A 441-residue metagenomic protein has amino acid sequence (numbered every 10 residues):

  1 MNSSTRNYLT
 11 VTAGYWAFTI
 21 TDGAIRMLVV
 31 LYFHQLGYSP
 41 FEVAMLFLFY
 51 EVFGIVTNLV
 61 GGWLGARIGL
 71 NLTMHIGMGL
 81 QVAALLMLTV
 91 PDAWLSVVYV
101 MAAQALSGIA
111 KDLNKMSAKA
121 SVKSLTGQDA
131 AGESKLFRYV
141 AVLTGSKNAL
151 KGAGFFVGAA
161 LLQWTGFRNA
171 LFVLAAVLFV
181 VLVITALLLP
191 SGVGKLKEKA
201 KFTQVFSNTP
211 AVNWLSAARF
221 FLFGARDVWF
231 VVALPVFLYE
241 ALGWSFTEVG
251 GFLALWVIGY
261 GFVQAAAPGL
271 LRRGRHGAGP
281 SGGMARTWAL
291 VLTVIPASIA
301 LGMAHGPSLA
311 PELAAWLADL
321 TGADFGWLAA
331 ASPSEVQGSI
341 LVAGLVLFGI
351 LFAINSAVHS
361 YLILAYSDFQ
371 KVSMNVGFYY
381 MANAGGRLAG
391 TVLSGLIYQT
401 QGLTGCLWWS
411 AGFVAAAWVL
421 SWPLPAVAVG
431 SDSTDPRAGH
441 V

Functional and structural regions predicted by a protein language model:
M1-T5, L188-A225, E240, L328 (+1 more regions): Juxtamembrane intracellular "pre-TM" segments in multi-pass secondary transporters
N2-V52, N213-L253: Helix-loop boundary and gating motifs at the non-cytosolic
W16, A84, L95-N114, A329 (+1 more regions): Hydrophobic core of transmembrane alpha-helices in multi-pass small-molecule transporters, especially MFS/SLC-type
V56-D92: Conserved MFS/SLC helix-loop-helix module at the cytosolic interface between two early adjacent transmembrane helices
T57-L70, L162, F262-S281, Y398: Helix-to-loop junctions at the C-terminal end of transmembrane segments in multipass secondary transporters
G79-W94, V291-E312, G326-P333: C-terminal ends and interior cores of transmembrane alpha-helices in multi-pass membrane transporters/permeases
A103-K147: Cytoplasmic helix-loop-helix junction between adjacent transmembrane helices in 12-TM secondary transporters
N169-L187, L407-P423: Symmetry-related core transmembrane helices of the 12-TM Major Facilitator Superfamily/SLC fold
